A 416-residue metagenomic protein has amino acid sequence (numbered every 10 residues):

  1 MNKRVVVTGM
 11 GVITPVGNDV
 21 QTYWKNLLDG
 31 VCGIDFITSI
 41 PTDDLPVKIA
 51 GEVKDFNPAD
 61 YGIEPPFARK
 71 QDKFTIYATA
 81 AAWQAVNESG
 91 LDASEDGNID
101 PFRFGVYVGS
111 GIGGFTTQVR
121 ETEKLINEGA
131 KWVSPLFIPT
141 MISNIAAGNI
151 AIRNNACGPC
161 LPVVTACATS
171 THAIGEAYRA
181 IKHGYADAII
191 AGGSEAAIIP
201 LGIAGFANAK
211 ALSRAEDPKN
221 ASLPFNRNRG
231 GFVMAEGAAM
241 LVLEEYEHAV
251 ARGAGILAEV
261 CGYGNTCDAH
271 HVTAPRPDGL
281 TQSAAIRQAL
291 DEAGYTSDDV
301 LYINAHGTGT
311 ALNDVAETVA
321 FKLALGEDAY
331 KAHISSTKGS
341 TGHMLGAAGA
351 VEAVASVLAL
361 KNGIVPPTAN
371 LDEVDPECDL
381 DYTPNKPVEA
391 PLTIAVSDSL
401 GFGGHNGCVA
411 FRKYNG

Functional and structural regions predicted by a protein language model:
M1-F67, S89, E247-L257, V354-T368 (+1 more regions): ACP-dependent fatty acid/polyketide chain-elongation machinery
R4-T8, C32-F36, D217-A293, Y302 (+1 more regions): Condensing-enzyme catalytic core mediating Claisen C-C bond formation in acyl metabolism
V7, Y23, L28-T165, S194-G205 (+1 more regions): Conserved beta-ketoacyl condensing-enzyme motif
Q21-L28, T116-A130, A180-H183, I203-E216 (+4 more regions): A glycine- and small-aliphatic-rich helix-loop capping segment at beta-alpha/alpha-beta transitions that lines
T38, Y185-G230, Y263-P277, A305-D314 (+1 more regions): Acyl-CoA/ACP chain-elongation machinery
A78-L91, S143-A146, A151-E195, V233-A254 (+2 more regions): Active-site-proximal alpha-helical scaffold in enzymes
A85-D100, A249-A254, A285-Y302, A324-D328: Phosphate/pyrophosphate-binding loops at sites that engage ATP/ADP/AMP, CoA/4′-phosphopantetheine, polyphosphate
N127-S134, H172-G175, R179, E195-A251 (+3 more regions): Glycine-/small-residue-rich "gating" segment that lines the acyl/pantetheine channel and substrate pocket
